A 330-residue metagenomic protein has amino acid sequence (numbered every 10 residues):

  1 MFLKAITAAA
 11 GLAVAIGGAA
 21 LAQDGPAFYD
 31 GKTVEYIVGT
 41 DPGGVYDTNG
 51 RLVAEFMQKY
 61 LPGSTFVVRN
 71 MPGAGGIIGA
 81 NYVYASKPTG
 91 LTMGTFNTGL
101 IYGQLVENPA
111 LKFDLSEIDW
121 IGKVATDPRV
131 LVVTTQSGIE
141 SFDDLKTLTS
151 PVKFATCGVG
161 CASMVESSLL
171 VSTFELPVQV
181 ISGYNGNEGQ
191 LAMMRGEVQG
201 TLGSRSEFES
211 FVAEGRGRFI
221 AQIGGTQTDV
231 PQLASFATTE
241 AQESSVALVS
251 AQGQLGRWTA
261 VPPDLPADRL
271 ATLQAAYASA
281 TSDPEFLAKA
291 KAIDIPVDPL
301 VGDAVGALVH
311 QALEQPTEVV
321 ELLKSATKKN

Functional and structural regions predicted by a protein language model:
M1-G31, K329-N330: Short, low-complexity disordered leader/linker segments with a strong preference for bacterial N-terminal type II
G25, V34, K59-L61, Y82-T92 (+4 more regions): Hinge/capping helix and adjacent helix->loop/strand transition within the periplasmic-binding protein
D30-K32, E214, A267-N330: An extracytoplasmic/periplasmic, membrane-proximal ligand-sensing/linker region
E35-G50, G73-G75, A155-A162: Extracytoplasmic "Venus flytrap"
M71-G79, D127, G158, I181-M194 (+2 more regions): Short helix-initiation/N-cap motifs at beta->coil->alpha
M93-F96, G183, L202-S204, Q222 (+1 more regions): Short beta-strand and adjacent tight-turn residues that come in two discontinuous sequence segments and form the edges
G99-A110, M164, S168-T173, Q199-F236: A ligand-binding cleft/hinge motif common to bilobed small-molecule-binding domains
D114-V124, P177-I181, E209-Q252, V301 (+1 more regions): Short beta-strand->loop
